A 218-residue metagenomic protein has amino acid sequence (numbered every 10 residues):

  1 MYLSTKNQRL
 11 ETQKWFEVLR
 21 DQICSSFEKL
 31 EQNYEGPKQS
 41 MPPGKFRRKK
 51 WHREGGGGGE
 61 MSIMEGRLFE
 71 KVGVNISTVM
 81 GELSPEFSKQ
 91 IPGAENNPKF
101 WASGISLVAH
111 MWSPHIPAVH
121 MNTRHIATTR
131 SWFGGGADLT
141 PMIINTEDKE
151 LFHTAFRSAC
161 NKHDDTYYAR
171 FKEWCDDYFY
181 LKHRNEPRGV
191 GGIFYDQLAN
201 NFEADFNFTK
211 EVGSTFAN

Functional and structural regions predicted by a protein language model:
Y2-P92, E203-N218: Gly/Pro-rich turn-and-neighbor structural signature
C24, E28-Q32, S113, R124-A127 (+3 more regions): Hydrophobic/aromatic-lined pockets within catalytic cores
K29, N33-P37, N97, T129-R130 (+1 more regions): Short, surface-exposed, charged/polar-biased interaction segments
G58-G135: Internal mixed beta-strand/loop scaffold within catalytic domains of large alpha/beta enzymes
S131-N218: Long, contiguous internal "core" modules enriched in hydrophobic/ aromatic residues
